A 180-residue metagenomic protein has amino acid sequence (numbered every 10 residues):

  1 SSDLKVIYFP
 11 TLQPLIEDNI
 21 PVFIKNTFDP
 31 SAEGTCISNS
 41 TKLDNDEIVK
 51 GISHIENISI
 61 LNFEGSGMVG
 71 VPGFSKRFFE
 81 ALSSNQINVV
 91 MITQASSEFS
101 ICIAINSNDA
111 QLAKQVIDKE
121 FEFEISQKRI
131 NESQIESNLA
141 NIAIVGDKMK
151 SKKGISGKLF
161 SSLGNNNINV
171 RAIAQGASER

Functional and structural regions predicted by a protein language model:
S2-R180: C-terminal catalytic "cap/lid" subdomain
